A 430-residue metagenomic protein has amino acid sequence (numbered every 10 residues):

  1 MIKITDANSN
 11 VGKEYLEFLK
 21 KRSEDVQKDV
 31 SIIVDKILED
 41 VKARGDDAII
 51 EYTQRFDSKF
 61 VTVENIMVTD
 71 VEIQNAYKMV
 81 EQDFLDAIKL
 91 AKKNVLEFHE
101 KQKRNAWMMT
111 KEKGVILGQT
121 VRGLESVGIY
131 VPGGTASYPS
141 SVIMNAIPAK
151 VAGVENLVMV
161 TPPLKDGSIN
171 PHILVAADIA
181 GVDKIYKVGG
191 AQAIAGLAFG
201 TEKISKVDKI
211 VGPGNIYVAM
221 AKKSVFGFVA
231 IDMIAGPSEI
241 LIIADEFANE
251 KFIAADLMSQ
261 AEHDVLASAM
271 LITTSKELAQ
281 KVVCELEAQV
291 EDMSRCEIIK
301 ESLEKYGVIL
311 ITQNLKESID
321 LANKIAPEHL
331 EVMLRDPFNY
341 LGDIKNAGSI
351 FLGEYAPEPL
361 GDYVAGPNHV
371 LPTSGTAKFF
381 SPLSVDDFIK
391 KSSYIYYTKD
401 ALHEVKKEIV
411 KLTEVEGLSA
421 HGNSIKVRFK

Functional and structural regions predicted by a protein language model:
M1-E125: N-terminal Rossmann-like NAD(P)+-binding subdomain of aldehyde/semialdehyde dehydrogenases
I2-N8, K184-G189, I309-N314: Short acidic-hydrophobic, aromatic-tinged amphipathic segments that line or gate anion-handling sites
R104-M109, A267-I272, D292-L303, M333-L334 (+1 more regions): Flexible, glycine/charged-enriched surface loops at secondary-structure junctions
M109-V175: Conserved small-residue-rich beta-alpha loop and adjacent elements that most often cradle the phosphate/pyrophosphate
V182-F252, D256-S259, H263-S268: Conserved NAD(P)+-binding/catalytic subdomain of aldehyde/semialdehyde dehydrogenases
P213, M233-A244, Q260-V283, I299-L310 (+3 more regions): Short loop-to-beta-strand entry elements in the cores of soluble alpha/beta enzymes
N323-K430: C-terminal core of ALDH-fold dehydrogenases
